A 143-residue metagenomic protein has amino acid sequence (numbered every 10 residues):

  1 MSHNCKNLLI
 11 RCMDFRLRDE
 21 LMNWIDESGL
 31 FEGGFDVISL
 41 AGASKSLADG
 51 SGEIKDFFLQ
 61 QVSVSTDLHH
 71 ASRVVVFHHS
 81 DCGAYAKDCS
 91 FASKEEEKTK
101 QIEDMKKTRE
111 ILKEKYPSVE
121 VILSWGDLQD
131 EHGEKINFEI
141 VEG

Functional and structural regions predicted by a protein language model:
M1-L21, S28, A41-I54, V64-R73 (+1 more regions): Divalent-metal-activated hydrolytic enzyme cores
G33-A43: A short beta-strand-loop structural module common to alpha/beta enzyme folds
V76: Donor-sugar nucleotide-binding helix/loop cap in glycosyltransferases
H79: Acidic/histidine-rich, metal-coordinating catalytic segments
